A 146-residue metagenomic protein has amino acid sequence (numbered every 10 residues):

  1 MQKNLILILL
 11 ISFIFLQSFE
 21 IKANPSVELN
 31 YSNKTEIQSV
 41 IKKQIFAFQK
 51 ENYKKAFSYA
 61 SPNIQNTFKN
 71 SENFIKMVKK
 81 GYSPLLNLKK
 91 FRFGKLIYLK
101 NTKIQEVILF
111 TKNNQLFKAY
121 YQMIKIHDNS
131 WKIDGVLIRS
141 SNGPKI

Functional and structural regions predicted by a protein language model:
Q2-L9, F13-T35, S39, K43-Q44 (+2 more regions): Juxtamembrane and targeting peptides
A23-P25, Q65, P84, K112-L116: N-terminal secretory signal sequences
E28-L29, Q38-S39, K43, Y53-N101: Short solvent-exposed beta->alpha transition segments
A47, I64, Y120-M123: Alpha-helical interaction segments
K95-I146: Exposed beta-sheet edge and beta->alpha loop/turn motif
